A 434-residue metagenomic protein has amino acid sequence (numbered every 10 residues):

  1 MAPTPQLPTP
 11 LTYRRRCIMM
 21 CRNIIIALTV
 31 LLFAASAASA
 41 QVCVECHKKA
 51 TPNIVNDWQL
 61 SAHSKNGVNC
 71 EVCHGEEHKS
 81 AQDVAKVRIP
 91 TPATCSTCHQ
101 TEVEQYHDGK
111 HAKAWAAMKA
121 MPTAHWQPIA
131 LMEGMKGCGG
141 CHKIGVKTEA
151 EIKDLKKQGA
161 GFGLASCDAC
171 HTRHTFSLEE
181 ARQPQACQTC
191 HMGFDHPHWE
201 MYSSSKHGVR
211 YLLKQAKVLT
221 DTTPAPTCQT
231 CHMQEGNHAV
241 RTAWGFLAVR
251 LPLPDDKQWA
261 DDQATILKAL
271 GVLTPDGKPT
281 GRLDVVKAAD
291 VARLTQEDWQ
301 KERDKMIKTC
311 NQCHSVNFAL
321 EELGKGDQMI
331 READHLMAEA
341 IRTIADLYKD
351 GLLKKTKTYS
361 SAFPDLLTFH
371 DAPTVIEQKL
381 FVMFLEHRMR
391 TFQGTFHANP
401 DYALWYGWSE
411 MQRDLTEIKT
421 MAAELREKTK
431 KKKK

Functional and structural regions predicted by a protein language model:
P5-M19: Short, Lys/Arg-enriched N-terminal segments with co-localized hydrophobic residues within the first ~10-30 amino acids
R14, I24, K431-K434: N-terminal cationic leader/targeting segments used for protein routing and processing
M20-A27: Sec-dependent signal peptide recognition, specifically the positively charged N-region followed immediately by
V30-L31: Short, linear, compositionally biased motifs with a strong N-terminal bias
A34-A35: N-terminal signal peptide c-region/cleavage motif recognized by signal peptidases
A38-K434: Short sequence/structural segments immediately N-terminal
